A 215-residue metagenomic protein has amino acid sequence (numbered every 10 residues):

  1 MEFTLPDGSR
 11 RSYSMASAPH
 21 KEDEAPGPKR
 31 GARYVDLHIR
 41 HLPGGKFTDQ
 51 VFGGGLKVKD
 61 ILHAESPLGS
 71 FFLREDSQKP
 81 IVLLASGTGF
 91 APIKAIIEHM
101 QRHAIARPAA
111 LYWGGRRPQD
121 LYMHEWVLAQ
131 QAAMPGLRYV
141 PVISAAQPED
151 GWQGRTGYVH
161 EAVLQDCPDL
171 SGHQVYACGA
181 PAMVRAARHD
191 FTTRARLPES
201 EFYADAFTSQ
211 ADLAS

Functional and structural regions predicted by a protein language model:
M1-L83, I96-H99, R117, S144 (+2 more regions): FAD-binding FR-type
I81-L84, Q174-Y176: Conserved beta-strand elements of the Class I
T88: Active-site loop->helix "elbow" adjoining a glycine-rich segment at hydrolase catalytic centers
H99-M100, F191: Short hydrophobic alpha-helical segments of the AMP-binding
P108-S215: Reductase modules of NAD(P)H-dependent flavoproteins
